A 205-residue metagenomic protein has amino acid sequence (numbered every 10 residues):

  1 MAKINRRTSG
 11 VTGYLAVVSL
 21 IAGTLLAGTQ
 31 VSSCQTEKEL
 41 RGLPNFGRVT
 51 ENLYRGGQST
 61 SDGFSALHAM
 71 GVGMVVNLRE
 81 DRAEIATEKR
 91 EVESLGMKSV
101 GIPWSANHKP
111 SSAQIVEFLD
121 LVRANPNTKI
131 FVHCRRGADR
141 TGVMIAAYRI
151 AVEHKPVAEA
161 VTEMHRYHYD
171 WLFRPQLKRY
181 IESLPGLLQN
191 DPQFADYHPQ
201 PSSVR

Functional and structural regions predicted by a protein language model:
A2-I130, V143-R205: Cys-dependent protein tyrosine phosphatase-like superfamily
C134: Short cysteine clusters
G137: Substrate/cofactor-recognition hotspot
R140: Glycine/aspartate-rich loop-and-adjacent alpha/beta segment that forms the canonical ThDP
